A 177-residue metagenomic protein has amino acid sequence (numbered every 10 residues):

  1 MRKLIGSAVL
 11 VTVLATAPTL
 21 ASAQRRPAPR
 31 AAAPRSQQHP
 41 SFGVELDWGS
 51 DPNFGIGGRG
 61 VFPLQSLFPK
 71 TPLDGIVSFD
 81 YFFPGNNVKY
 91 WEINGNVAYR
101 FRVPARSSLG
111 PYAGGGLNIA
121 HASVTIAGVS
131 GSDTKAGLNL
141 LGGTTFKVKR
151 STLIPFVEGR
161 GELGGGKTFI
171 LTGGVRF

Functional and structural regions predicted by a protein language model:
M1-R35: Cleavable N-terminal export/targeting peptides
R26-F54: Low-complexity, Ser/Thr/Pro-rich intrinsically disordered segments found in N-terminal tails, propeptides, targeting
P40-V44, V124-I126, F156: Extracytoplasmic loops and strand-loop junctions of Gram-negative outer membrane beta-barrel proteins
V44-I56, F83-Y90, A105, D133 (+1 more regions): Solvent-exposed loop/turn segments connecting transmembrane beta-strands in outer-membrane beta-barrel proteins
V44-W48, G58-F62, F79, G95-Y99 (+4 more regions): Residues on the lipid-exposed face of transmembrane beta-strands in outer-membrane beta-barrel proteins
F54-A127, R150-I154: Gram-negative (and chloroplast) outer-membrane scaffold detector with strong preference for beta-barrel transmembrane
L109, L141-I154, G165-K167: Structured catalytic cores of enzymes that bind and process phosphorylated ligands/cofactors
G128-L141: An anionic, turn-rich surface loop/hairpin at beta-sheet edges that serves as a generic interaction/coordination patch
